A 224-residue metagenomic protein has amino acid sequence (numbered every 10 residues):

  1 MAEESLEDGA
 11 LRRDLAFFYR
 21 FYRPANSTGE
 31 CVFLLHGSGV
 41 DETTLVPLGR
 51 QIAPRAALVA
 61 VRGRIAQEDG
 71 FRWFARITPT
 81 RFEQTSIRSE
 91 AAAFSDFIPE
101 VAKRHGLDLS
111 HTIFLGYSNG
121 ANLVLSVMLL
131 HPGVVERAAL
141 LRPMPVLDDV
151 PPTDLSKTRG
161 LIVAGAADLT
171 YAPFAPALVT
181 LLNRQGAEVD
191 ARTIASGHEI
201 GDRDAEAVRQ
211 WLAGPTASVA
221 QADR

Functional and structural regions predicted by a protein language model:
L11-L107: Serine-hydrolase catalytic machinery in alpha/beta-hydrolase-like enzymes
L45-L48, A172-L181: Short alpha-helix in the alpha/beta-hydrolase fold that links the catalytic acid
P47, S126-L130: Active-site signature of alpha/beta-hydrolase-fold catalytic machinery across serine- and Asp/Cys-nucleophile hydrolases
L115-G120, V124: Gly/Ala-rich beta-loop-alpha elbow adjacent to hydrolase catalytic centers
G133-P145: A conserved short beta-strand
L161-A164: Short beta-strand/loop motif that positions the catalytic acidic residue of the alpha/beta-hydrolase fold
A166-P173, H198-E199: Acidic catalytic loop of the alpha/beta-hydrolase fold
V179-N183, E188-R224: C-terminal catalytic histidine-bearing segment of alpha/beta-hydrolase fold enzymes
